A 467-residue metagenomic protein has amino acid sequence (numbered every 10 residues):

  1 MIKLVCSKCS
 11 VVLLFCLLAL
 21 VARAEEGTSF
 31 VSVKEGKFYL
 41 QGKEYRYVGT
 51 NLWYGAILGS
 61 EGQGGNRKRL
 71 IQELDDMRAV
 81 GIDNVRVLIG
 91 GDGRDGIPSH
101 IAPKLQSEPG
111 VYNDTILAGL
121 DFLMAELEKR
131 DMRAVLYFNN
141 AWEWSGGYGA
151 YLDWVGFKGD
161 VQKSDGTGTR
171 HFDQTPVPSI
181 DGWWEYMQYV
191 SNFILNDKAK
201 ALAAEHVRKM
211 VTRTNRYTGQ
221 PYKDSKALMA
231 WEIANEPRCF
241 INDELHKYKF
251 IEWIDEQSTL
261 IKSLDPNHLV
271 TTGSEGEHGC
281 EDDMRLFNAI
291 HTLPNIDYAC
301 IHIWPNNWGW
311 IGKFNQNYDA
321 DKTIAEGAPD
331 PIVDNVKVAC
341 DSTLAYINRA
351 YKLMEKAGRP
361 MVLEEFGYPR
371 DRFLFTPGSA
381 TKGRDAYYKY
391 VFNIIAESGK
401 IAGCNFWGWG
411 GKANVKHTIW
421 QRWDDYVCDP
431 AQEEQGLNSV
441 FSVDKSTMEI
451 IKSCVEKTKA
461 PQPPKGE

Functional and structural regions predicted by a protein language model:
M1-V11: Bacterial N-terminal signal peptides that target proteins for export
C9-C16, G436: Terminal low-complexity, poorly structured segments
F15-R23: Hydrophobic h-region of N-terminal signal peptides that target proteins for export in Gram-negative bacteria
E26-K313, Y318-P360, F366-P461: Active-site mouth of glycoside hydrolases
P463-E467: Surface beta-strand/loop "capping" patches
